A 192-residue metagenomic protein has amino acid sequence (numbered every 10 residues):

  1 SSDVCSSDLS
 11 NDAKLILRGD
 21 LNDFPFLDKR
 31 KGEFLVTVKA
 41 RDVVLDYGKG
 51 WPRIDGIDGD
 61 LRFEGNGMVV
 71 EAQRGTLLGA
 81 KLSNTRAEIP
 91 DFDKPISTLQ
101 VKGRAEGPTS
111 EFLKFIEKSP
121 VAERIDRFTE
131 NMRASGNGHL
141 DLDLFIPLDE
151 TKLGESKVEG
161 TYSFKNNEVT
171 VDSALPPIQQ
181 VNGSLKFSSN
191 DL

Functional and structural regions predicted by a protein language model:
S1-K29, T37-L45, F92-K157, T161-V169 (+1 more regions): Extended amphipathic, helix-rich lipid-handling scaffolds
G32: Active-site-adjacent "gating/activation" loops or surface patches in catalytic cores
V43-V101, R124, D172-L192: Strand-loop-strand
